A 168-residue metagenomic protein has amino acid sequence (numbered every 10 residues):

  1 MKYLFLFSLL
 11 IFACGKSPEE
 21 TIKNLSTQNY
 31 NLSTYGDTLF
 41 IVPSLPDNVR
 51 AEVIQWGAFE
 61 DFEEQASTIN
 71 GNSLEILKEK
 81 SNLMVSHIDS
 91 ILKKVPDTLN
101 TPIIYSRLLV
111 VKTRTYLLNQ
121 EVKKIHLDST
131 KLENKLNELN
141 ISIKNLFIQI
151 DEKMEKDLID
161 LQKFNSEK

Functional and structural regions predicted by a protein language model:
M1-F7: Sec-dependent signal peptide recognition, specifically the positively charged N-region followed immediately by
L10-A13: C-terminal motif of bacterial Sec signal peptides marking the signal peptidase cleavage site
K16-K78: Immediate post-signal-peptide N-terminus of mature secreted/exported proteins
A51-K168: Intrinsically disordered, glycine/charged-rich N-terminal periplasmic/extracytoplasmic linker segments that lie
